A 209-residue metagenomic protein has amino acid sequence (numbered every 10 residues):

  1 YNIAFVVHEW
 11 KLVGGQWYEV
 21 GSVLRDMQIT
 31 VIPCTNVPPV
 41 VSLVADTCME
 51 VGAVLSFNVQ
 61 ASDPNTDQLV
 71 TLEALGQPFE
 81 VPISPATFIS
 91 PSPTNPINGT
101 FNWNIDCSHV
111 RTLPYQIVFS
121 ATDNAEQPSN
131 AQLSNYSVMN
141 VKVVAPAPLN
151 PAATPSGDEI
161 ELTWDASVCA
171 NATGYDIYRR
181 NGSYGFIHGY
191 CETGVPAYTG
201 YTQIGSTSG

Functional and structural regions predicted by a protein language model:
Y1, T100-T112, A166: Extracellular/luminal low-complexity segments enriched in Ser/Thr/Pro
V7-E19, A121-Q132: Short, solvent-exposed loop/turn segments at the edges of extracellular beta-sandwich modules
E9, V59-D67, C107, A121-D123 (+1 more regions): Extracellular acidic, Ser/Thr/Pro-rich low-complexity tracts
L24-R25, T30-P38, G52, V141-L149: Extracellular interdomain linker/stem segments of modular secreted and single-pass surface proteins
N36-S42, L69-F101, V110, F186 (+1 more regions): Low-complexity "stalk/linker" and mucin-like segments enriched in Ser/Thr/Pro/Ala/Gly
L43-T71, I160-S167, R179: Extracellular ectodomain surface segments
P91-T94, G174-G209: Recognizes extended acidic, P/S/T-rich segments that occur within or adjacent to Ig-like beta-sandwich modules
N140-T173: Pro/Thr/Ser/Gly-rich low-complexity, intrinsically disordered linker/stalk tracts
